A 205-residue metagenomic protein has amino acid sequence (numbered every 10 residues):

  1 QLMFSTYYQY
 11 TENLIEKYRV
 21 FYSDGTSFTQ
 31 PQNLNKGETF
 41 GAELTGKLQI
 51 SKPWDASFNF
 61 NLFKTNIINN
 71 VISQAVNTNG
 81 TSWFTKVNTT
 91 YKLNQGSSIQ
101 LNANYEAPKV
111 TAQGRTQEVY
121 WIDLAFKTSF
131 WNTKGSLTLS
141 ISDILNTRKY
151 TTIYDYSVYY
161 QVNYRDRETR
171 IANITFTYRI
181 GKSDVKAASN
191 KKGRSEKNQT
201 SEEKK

Functional and structural regions predicted by a protein language model:
Q1-N59, S73, F84: Outer membrane beta-barrel strand-and-loop segments of large Gram-negative receptors, especially TonB-dependent
Y7, N59-F63, N102-E106: Histidine- and/or cysteine-centered catalytic micro-motif in compact active-site loops
Y10-E12, K64-N66, A107, L145: Feature marks short, surface-exposed loop/turn motifs that line or immediately flank catalytic pockets and channel
L14-K17, A56-F60, N94-S98, I144-N146: Short hydrophobic/aromatic-rich motifs at helix boundaries and adjacent loops
Y18, I68-S73, A112-Q113, T151: Short acidic, glycine/proline-rich loop/turn micro-motifs
D24-P31, T39-F40, I68-I72, Y105-K109 (+1 more regions): Extracytoplasmic loops and strand-loop junctions of Gram-negative outer membrane beta-barrel proteins
T78-K205: Conserved C-terminal beta-signal and adjacent last beta-strands/turns of outer-membrane beta-barrel proteins
